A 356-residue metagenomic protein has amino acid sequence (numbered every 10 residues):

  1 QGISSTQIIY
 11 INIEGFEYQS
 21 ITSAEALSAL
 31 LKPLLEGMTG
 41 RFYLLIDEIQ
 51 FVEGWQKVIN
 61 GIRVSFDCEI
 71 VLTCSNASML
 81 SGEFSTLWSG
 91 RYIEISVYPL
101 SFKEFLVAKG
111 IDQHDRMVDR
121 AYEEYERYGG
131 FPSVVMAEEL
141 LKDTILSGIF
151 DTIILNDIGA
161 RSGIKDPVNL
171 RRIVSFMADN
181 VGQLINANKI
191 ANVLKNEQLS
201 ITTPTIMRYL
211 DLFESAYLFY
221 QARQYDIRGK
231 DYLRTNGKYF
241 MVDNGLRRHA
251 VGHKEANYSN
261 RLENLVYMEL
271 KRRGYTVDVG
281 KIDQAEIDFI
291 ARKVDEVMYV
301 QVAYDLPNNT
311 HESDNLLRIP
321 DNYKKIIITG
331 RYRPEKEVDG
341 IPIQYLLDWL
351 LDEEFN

Functional and structural regions predicted by a protein language model:
Q1-S5: P-loop NTPase Walker A phosphate-binding motif
I9-G40: Short glycine-rich substrate-engagement loop in P-loop NTPases that contacts/grips substrate
S20-S23, I49-I59, G82-E83: Conserved ATPase-coupling elements of RecA-like P-loop NTPase cores
G37-W55: Conserved P-loop NTPase "ATPase switch" module shared by AAA+ and STAND
Q56-L72, N76-A77, S85-T86: Conserved catalytic/switch belt of AAA+ P-loop NTPases
S75-A77, G82-L184: Interdomain motor-coupling "hinge/lid" segment immediately C-terminal to the ATP-binding subdomain of NTP-driven enzymes
E139-E296: Accessory nucleic acid-recognition modules appended to NTPase machines
G280-I282, A303-L347: Catalytic cores of nucleic-acid endonucleases
